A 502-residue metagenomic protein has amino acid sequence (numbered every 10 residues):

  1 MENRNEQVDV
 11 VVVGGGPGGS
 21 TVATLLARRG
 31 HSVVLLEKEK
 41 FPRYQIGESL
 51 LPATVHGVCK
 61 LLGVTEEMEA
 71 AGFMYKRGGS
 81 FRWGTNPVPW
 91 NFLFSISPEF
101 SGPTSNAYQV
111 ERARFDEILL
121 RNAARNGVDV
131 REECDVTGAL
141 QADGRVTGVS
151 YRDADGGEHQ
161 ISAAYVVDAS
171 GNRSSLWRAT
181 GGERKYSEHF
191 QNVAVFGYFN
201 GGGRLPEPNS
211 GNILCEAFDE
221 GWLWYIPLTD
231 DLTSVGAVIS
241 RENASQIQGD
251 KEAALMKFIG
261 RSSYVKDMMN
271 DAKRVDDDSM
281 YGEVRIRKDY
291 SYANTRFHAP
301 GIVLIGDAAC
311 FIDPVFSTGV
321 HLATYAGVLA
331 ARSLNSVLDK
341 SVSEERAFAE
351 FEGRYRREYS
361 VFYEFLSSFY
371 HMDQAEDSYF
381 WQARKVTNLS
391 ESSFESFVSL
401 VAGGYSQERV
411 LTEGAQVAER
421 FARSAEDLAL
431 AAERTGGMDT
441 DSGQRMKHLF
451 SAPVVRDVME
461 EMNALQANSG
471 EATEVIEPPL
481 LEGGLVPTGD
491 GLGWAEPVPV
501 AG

Functional and structural regions predicted by a protein language model:
E2-G16: Beta1/beta-strand and adjacent pyrophosphate-binding region of the FAD-binding site in flavoprotein oxidoreductases
G19-S20: N-terminal Rossmann-fold NAD(P) dinucleotide-binding loop
A27-I46: Glycine-rich FAD pyrophosphate-binding loop
Q45-N86: N-terminal FAD cofactor-binding segment of flavoenzymes
F100-R121, S245-D250: Short beta-strand to alpha-helix junction loop
N122-M268: Predominantly flavin-linked oxidoreductase catalytic cores and closely associated redox partners
S245-S333, L338-D339, S343-V361, S367: FAD/FMN-dependent oxidoreductases across multiple families
N335-G502: C-terminal helical "tail/cap" subdomain of flavin- and related membrane-associated enzymes
